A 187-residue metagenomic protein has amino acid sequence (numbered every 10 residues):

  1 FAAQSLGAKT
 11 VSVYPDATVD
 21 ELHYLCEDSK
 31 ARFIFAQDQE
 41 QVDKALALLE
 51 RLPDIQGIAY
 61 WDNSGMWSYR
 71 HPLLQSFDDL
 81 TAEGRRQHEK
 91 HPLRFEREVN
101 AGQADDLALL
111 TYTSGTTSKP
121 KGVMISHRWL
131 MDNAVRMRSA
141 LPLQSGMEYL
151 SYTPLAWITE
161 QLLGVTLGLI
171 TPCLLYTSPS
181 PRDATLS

Functional and structural regions predicted by a protein language model:
A2-A8, A156-L175: Conserved short alpha-helical elements in the N-terminal third of ANL/AMP-binding
A3, G7, L25, I34 (+4 more regions): Adenylate-forming
A3, I34, L107, T113-T116 (+2 more regions): Conserved S/T- and glycine-rich ATP-binding loop of Class I adenylate-forming
A8-E83: Structural core segment of the AMP-binding/adenylate-forming
Y14, L143, T153-W157: Conserved AMP-binding
A59, Q75, A82-Y112, K119 (+1 more regions): Conserved pre-ATP/AMP-binding loop-to-beta segment of ANL
V123-Q144, L162: Conserved structural elements of the adenylate-forming
Y176-S187: Single conserved hydrophobic/aromatic residue that forms the stacking wall/gate of nucleotide- or nucleobase-binding
